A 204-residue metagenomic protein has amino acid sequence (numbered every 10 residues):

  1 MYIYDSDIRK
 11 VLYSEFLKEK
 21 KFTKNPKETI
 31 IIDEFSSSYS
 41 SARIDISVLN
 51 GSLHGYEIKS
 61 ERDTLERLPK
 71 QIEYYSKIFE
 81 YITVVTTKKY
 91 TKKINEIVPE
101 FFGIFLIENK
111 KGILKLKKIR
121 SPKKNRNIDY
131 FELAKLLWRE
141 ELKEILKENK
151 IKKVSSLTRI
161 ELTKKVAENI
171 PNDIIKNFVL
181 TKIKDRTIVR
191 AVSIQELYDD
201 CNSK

Functional and structural regions predicted by a protein language model:
Y4-G51, K165: Active-site metal-binding core of divalent-cation-utilizing nuclease and nuclease-like domains
D33, E57, F105-L106: Structural signal for conserved beta-strand scaffold positions within catalytic alpha/beta enzyme cores
S52-E61: Active-site ExK catalytic segment of metal-dependent nucleases
D63-L106: Catalytic cores of nucleic-acid endonucleases
T83, K93-E132: A basic- and aromatic-enriched beta-loop-alpha substructure that forms the phosphate/nucleotide- and DNA/RNA-contacting
I113-I183: A conserved mid-domain beta-alpha-beta active-site/ligand-binding segment of alpha/beta enzyme cores
E168, N172-K204: Glycine-rich, aromatic-bearing surface loops/beta-hairpins
